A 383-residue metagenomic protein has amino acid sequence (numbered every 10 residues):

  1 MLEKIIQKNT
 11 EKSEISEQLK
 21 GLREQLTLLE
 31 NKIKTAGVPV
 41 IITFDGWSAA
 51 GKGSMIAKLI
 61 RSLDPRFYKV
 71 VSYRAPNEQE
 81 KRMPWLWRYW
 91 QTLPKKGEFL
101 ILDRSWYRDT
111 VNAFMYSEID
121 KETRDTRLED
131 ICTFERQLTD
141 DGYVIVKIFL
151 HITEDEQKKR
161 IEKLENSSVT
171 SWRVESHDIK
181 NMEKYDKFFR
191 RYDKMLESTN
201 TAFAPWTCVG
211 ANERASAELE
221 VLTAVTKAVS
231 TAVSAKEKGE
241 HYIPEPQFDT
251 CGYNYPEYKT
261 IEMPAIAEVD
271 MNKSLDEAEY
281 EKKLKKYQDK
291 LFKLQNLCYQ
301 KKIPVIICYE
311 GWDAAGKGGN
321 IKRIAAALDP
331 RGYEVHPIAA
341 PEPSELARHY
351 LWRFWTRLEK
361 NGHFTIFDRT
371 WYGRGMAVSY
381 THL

Functional and structural regions predicted by a protein language model:
M1-Q18, Q247-L284: Charged, amphipathic alpha-helical linker segments immediately N-terminal to NTP-binding catalytic cores
T27-I33, F292-C298: Pre-Walker A adenine-sensing motif
D45-I56, Y309-I324: Glycine-rich phosphate-binding P-loop
R66-P76, R331-P341: Short beta-strand-centered segment that lines the nucleotide-binding/catalytic pocket of NTP-utilizing
A75-P84, A340-H349: AAA+/P-loop NTPase substrate/partner-engagement loops
D103, D141-Q157, D368: Conserved phosphate-donor/acceptor-positioning beta-strand/loop module used by diverse small-molecule
R190-D193, E197-K273: NTP-dependent small-molecule kinase module
T381-H382: Conserved small/polar residues in nucleotide/adenosyl-binding loops
